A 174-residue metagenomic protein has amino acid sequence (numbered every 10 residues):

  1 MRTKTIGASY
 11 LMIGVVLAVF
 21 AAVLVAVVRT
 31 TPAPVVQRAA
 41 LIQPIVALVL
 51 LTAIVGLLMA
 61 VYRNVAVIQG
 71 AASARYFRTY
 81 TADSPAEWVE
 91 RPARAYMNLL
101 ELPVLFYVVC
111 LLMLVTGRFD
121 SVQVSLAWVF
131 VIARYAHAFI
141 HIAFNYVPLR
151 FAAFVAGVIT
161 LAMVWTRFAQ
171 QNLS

Functional and structural regions predicted by a protein language model:
R2-G7, A136-T160: Interfacial loop-to-transmembrane junctions
T3-A60: Long, highly hydrophobic alpha-helical transmembrane signal-anchor segments
V15-V23, F154-W165: Small-residue-rich segments of transmembrane alpha-helices in multi-pass membrane proteins, especially helix faces
V16, V49, M97-L111: Core segments of transmembrane alpha-helices that mediate helix-helix packing or line hydrophobic substrate/ligand
V27-R29, V164-S174: Juxtamembrane boundary at the C-terminal end of a transmembrane helix
V36, Q43, F106-Y135: Hydrophobic alpha-helical transmembrane segments and immediately flanking/interface helices in integral membrane
L51-V55, A133-I140, G157-R167: Membrane-embedded alpha-helical transmembrane segments of multi-pass integral membrane proteins
R63-A93: Cytosolic, membrane-interface loops and tails of multi-pass inner-membrane proteins
